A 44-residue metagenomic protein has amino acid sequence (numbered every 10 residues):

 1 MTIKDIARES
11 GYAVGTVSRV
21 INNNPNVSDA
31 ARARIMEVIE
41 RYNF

Functional and structural regions predicted by a protein language model:
M1-F44: N-terminal helix-turn-helix DNA-binding module of bacterial transcription factors
